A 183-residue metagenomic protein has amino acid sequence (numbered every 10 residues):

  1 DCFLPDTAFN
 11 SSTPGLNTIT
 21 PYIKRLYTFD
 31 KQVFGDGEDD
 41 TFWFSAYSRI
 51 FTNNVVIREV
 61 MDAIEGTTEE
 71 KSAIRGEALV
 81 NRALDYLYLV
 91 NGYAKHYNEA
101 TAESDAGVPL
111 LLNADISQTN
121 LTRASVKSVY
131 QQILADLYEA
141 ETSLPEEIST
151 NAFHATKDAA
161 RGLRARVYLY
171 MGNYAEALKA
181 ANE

Functional and structural regions predicted by a protein language model:
D1-P5: Acidic, glycine-rich segments characteristic of secretory precursors and extracytoplasmic regions
T18-Y93, A124, E141-E147: Conserved, well-structured interaction surfaces
G76-E77, R82-I116: Extended ligand-binding groove/face enriched in aromatic
